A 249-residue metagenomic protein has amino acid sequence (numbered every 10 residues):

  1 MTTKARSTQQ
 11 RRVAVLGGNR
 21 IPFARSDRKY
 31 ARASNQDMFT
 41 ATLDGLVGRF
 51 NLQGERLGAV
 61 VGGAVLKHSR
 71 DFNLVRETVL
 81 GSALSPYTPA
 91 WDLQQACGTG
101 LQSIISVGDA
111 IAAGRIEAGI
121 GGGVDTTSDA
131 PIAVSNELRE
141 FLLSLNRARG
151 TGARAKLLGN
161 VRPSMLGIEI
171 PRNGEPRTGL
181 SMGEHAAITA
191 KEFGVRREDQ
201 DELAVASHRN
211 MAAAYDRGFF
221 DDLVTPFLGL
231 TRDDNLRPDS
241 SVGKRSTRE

Functional and structural regions predicted by a protein language model:
T2-R70, L74-S82, P86-P89, S181 (+2 more regions): Conserved active-site "lid/cap" helical segment
G18-N19, A64, S82, G122-V124 (+4 more regions): Fold-independent oxyanion-binding glycine-rich loops and adjacent beta-strand/coil segments at enzyme active sites
R20-I21, A31-A33, T40-A41, R49 (+2 more regions): N-terminal extracellular/periplasmic Venus flytrap/periplasmic-binding protein-like
I21-G48, L66-K67, W91-I105, E117 (+5 more regions): Active-site pocket-shaping loop/turn-to-helix segments
A33, A64-G119, V161-M165, R177-S181 (+1 more regions): Conserved catalytic cysteine-centered active-site region of acyl-thioester-dependent Claisen-condensing enzymes
E55-G63, A90-Q94, G119-G123, D199-A206 (+1 more regions): Beta-strand segments within the central parallel beta-sheet cores of soluble alpha/beta enzyme folds
Q95-D125, A133, A190-F219: Active-site-proximal alpha-helical scaffold in enzymes
A118-I188: Flexible glycine-/small-residue-enriched beta->alpha junction loops that bind anionic phosphate/pyrophosphate groups
